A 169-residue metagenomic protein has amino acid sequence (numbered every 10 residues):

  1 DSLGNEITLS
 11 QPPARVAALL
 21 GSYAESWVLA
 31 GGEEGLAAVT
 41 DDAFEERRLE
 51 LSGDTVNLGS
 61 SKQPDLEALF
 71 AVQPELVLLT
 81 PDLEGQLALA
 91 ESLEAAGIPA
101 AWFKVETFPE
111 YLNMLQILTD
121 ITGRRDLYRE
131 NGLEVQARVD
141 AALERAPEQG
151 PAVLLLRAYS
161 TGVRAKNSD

Functional and structural regions predicted by a protein language model:
D1-S10: N-terminal hydrophobic or amphipathic helices and topogenic motifs
D1-S2, S60, Q136-V139: Short gly/ser/thr-rich secondary-structure transition/capping motifs
E6, L87-G162: Extracytoplasmic substrate-binding proteins
R15-V72, L76-L83: A short, structured surface patch at a secondary-structure boundary
S22, P64, A88, N113-M114 (+1 more regions): Short Gly/charged-rich anion-binding patches and loops
A30, L49-L51, M114-L115, K166-S168: Short aromatic-enriched loop/helix-cap "lid" or pocket-rim segments at secondary-structure transitions that line
D42-E46, R164-D169: Alpha-helical, coiled-coil/dimerization segments enriched in small aliphatic residues
